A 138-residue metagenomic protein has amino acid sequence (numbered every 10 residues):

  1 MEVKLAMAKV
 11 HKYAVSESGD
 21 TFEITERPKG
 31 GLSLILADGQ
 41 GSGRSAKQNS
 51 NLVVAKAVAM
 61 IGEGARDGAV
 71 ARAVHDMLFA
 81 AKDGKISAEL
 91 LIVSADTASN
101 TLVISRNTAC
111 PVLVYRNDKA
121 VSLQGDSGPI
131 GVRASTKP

Functional and structural regions predicted by a protein language model:
M1-K4, P28-L32, T97-T101: Beta-strand-turn-beta hairpins that frame and shape the catalytic cleft of phosphate-ester-processing enzymes
M1-S18, L113: Regulatory cytosolic signal-relay segments
H11, G39, T101, D118-K119 (+1 more regions): Sensory/regulatory domains in signal-transduction proteins
Y13-A14, G39-K47: Short acidic, Gly/Ser-rich segments with clustered Asp/Glu that frequently serve as metal-coordination loops in enzyme
V15-L32, S122-P138: Acidic loop->beta-strand submotif enriched in PP2C/PPM serine/threonine phosphatases
G30-S42, R106: Conserved beta-strand-loop-short alpha-helix elements that form and flank the Mn2+/Mg2+-coordinating active site
K47-N117, T136: Catalytic core of PPM/PP2C metal-dependent serine/threonine phosphatase domains
